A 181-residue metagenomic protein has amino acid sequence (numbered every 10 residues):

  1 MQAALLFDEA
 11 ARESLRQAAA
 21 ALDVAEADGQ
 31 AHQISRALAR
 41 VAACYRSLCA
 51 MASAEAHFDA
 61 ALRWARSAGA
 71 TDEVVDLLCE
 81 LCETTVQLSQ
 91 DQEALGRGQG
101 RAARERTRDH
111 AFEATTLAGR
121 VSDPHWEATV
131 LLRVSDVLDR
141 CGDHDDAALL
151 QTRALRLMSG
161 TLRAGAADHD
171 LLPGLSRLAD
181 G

Functional and structural regions predicted by a protein language model:
Q2, L22-A25, Y45, A65 (+4 more regions): Eukaryotic all-alpha helical interaction scaffolds
L6-E9, C49, G69, S89 (+3 more regions): Residue-level detector of the short coil/turn that links helix A to helix B within each tetratricopeptide repeat
V24-Q30, S67-A70, L117-D123, S159-A166: Short coil/turn linkers that connect adjacent helices within long alpha-helical scaffolds, especially alpha-solenoid
R36, D76, T129, L149 (+1 more regions): Residue register of alpha-helical TPR repeats
